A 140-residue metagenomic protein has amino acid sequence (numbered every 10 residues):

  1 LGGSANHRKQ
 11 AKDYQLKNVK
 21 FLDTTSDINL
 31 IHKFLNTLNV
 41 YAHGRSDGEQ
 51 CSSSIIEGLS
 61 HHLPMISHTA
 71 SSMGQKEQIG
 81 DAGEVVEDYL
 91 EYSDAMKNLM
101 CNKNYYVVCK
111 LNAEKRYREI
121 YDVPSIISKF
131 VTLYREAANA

Functional and structural regions predicted by a protein language model:
S4-Q10, M73-G74: Short, charged/polar "capping" segments at the starts of alpha-helices and the immediately preceding loops
R8-S26: Nucleotide-activated donor-binding/catalytic signature segment of Leloir-type glycosyltransferases, i.e., the conserved
F21, D27-I31, Y92: Acidic, amphipathic alpha-helical patches
H32, I55-S60, G74-K76: Short alpha-helical segment that forms part of, or immediately flanks, the ligand-binding pocket in carbohydrate-active
K33-Q50, L63: Acidic donor-binding loop of glycosyltransferase active sites
S46, L63, S67-Q75, D88: Short glycine-rich donor-binding/catalytic loop of glycosyltransferases that coordinates the nucleotide-sugar
Q75-K97: Change "using UDP/GDP/dTDP sugars" to "using nucleotide sugars
N104-R135: A charged, aromatic-enriched C-terminal amphipathic alpha-helix characteristic of glycosyltransferases across folds
